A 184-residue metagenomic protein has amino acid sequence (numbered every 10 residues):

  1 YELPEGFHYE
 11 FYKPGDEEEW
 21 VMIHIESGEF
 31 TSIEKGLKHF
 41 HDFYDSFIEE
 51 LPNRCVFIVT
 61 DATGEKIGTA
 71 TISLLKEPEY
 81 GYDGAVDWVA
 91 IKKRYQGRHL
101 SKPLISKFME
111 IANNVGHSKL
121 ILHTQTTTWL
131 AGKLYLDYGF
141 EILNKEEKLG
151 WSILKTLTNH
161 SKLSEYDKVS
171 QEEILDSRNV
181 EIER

Functional and structural regions predicted by a protein language model:
H8-W20: A short beta-loop-alpha structural element at the N-terminal edge of CoA-dependent acyl/N-acetyltransferase catalytic
Y12, V89-I91, T124: Hydrophobic adenine-recognition pocket in adenosine-nucleotide-binding enzymes
I25-I91: A conserved beta-strand-loop-helix scaffold within acyl/acetyltransferase catalytic domains
W88-I91, G97-N114, K133-D137: Conserved acetyl-CoA-binding loop-helix of GNAT-fold acetyltransferases
A112-T124: Conserved GNAT acetyl-CoA-binding A-motif
L122-A131, K148-T158: Conserved beta-strand-loop-alpha-helix junction that forms the acyl-donor binding cleft
Y135-K145: Conserved acetyl-CoA-binding loop of GNAT-fold acetyltransferases
I153-R184: Acidic/histidine-enriched, glycine/proline-rich intrinsically disordered or flexible terminal extensions
